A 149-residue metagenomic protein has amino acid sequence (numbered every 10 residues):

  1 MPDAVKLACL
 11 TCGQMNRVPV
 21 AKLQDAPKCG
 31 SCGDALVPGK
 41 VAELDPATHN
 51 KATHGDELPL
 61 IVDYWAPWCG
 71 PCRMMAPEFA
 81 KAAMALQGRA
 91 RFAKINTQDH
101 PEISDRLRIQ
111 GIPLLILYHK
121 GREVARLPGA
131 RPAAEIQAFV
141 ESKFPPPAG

Functional and structural regions predicted by a protein language model:
C9-C12, C29-C32: Short cysteine-rich clusters marking metal-coordination/redox-active sites
G13-N16, L36, A76: Cys/His-rich microdomains that often coordinate metals
V18-P27: Short linker/helix segments within small regulatory modules
C32-V41: Short Cys/His-rich micro-motifs in 6-15 aa windows
V41-L60: A short beta-strand-turn-helix
E57, Y64-W68, G111: Short pre-active-site segment immediately N-terminal to redox-active cysteine/selenocysteine motifs in thiol-based
P71-L86: Typically the conserved alpha-helix immediately C-terminal to a functionally engaged Cys/Sec in thioredoxin-like
G111-G149: Non-catalytic, surface beta->alpha helical segment in thiol-disulfide oxidoreductase systems
